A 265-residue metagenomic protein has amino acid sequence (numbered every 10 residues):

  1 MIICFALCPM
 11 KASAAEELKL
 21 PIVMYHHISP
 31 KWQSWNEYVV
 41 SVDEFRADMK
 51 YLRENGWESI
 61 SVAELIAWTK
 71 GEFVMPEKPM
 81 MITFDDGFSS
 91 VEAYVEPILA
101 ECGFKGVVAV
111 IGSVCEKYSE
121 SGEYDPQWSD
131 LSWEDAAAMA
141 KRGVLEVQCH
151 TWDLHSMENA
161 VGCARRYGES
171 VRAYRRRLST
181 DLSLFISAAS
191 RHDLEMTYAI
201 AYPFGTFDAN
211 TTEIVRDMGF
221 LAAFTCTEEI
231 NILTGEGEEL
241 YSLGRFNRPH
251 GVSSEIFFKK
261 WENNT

Functional and structural regions predicted by a protein language model:
M1-A15, F185, V215: Gram-positive cell-envelope targeting signals
L7-M80, Y241, R245-P249, K260-T265: N-terminal pre-catalytic segment of deacetylase/amide-hydrolase enzymes
L18-V23, H27-P30, W35, K78-M80 (+2 more regions): Metal-dependent polysaccharide deacetylase catalytic core of the NodB/CE4 family, i.e., the active-site-bearing domain
V39-R53, G87-S89, P126-D135: Aromatic- and glycine-enriched glycan-recognition loops and surfaces that form the carbohydrate-binding subsites
E64, T83-S89, E101-F104: Substrate-binding cleft of extracellular glycoside hydrolase catalytic domains
S89-V91, L154-S156, F204-N210, I230-L233: Active-site environment of divalent metal-dependent phosphoester hydrolases
F207-N210, I214, A222, T227-F258: A cross-kingdom marker for long, charged
